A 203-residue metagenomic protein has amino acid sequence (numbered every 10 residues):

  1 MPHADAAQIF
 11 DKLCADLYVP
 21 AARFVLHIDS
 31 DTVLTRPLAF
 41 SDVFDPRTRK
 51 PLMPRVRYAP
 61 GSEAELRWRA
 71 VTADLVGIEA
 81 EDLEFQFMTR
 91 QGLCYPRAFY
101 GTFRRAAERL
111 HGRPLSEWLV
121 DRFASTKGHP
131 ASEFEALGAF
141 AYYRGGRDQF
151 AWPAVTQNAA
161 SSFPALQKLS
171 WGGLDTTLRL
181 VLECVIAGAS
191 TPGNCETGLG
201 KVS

Functional and structural regions predicted by a protein language model:
M1-Y18: Active-site-proximal specificity loops/subdomain of glycosyltransferases
A4-Q8, G92-L93, T126-E133: Aromatic-acidic/polar surface patches that form glycan- and anion
A6-Q8, T32-D42, L137: Nucleotide-sugar donor-binding/catalytic module of glycosyltransferases that assemble extracellular/cell-envelope
L13-D16, R104, G138: Non-transmembrane alpha-helical segments in soluble domains of secreted/periplasmic/extracellular proteins
V19-R23: Glycine-rich phosphate-binding loop signature in dinucleotide/nucleotide-binding domains
V25, D31: Short aromatic/hydrophobic "clamp" motif used to bind/position activated sugar donors
T35-A124: Conserved catalytic core of nucleotide-sugar-dependent glycosyltransferases
L110-S203: A glycosyltransferase accessory/donor-loop signature
